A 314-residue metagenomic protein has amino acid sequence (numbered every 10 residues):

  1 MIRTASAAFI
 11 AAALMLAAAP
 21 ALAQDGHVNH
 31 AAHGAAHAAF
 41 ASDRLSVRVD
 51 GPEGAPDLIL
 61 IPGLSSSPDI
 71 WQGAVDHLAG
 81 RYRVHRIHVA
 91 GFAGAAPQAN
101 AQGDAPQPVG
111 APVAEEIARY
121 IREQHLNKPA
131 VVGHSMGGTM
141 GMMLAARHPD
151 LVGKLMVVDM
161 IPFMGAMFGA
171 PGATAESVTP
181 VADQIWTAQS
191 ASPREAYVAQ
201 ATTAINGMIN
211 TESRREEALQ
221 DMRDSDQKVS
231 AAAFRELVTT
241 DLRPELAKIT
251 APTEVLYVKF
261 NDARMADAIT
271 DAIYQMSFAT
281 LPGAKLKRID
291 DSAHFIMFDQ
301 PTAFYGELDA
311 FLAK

Functional and structural regions predicted by a protein language model:
A18-P20: N-terminal signal peptide c-region/cleavage motif recognized by signal peptidases
N29-A32, F40-D43, R48, H85-V132 (+2 more regions): Active-site loop/oxyanion-hole signature of alpha/beta-hydrolase fold enzymes
D43, V49-Q98: Conserved HGGG/HGGXW glycine-rich cap/lid loop of the alpha/beta-hydrolase fold
N127-G169: Conserved hydrolase catalytic core segment
L155-Q189: Flexible "cap/lid" loop of the alpha/beta hydrolase fold
A166-G172, A188-A247: Conserved alpha/beta-hydrolase catalytic His-Asp/Glu region
T253-S292: Conserved loop-alpha-helix segment in the C-terminal half of the alpha/beta-hydrolase fold that carries the catalytic
S292-P301, Y305: Catalytic histidine-centered segment of alpha/beta-hydrolase-like enzymes
